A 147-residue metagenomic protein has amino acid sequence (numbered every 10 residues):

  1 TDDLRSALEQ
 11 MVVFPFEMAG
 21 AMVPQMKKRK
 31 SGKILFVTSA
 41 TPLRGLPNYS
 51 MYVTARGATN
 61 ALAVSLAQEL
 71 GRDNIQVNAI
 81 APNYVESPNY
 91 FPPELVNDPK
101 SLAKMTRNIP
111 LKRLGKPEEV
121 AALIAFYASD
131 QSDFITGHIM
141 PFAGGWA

Functional and structural regions predicted by a protein language model:
T1-F16, S31, L35, Y52 (+2 more regions): Catalytic Tyr-X3-Lys loop
A19-G20, V64: A short, exposed helix-loop element centered on a Lys and neighboring polar residues
P24, Q68-R72, D133: Alpha-helical segment proximal to the catalytic Tyr-Lys
K33-A58, A63-R72, Y84-V85: Catalytic loop of short-chain dehydrogenase/reductase
R44, A125, T136-A147: Short C-terminal tail/terminal secondary-structure segment of NAD(P)H-dependent dehydrogenase/reductase domains
R72, Y84-N108: A glycine/serine/threonine-rich, flexible loop-to-helix segment that serves as the NAD(P) cofactor-binding "lid"
Q76-E86, A128, P141-A143: Conserved SDR Rossmann-fold cofactor-binding beta-strand/turn motif
I109-V120, Q131: A conserved structural motif in NAD(P)-dependent oxidoreductases
